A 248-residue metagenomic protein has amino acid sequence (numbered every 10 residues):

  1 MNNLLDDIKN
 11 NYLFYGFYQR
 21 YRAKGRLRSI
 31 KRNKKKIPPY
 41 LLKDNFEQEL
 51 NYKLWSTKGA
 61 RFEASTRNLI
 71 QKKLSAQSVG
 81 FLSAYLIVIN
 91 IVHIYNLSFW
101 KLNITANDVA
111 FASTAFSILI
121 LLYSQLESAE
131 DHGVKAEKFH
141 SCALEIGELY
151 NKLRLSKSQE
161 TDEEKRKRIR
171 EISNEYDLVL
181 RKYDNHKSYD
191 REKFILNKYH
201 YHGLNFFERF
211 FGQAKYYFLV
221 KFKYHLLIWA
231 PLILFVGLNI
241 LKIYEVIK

Functional and structural regions predicted by a protein language model:
N2-V79, S128, H132-Y224: Conserved non-transmembrane functional hotspots
L69-V134, F211-K248: Alpha-helical transmembrane segments and their immediate juxtamembrane boundary regions in integral membrane proteins
